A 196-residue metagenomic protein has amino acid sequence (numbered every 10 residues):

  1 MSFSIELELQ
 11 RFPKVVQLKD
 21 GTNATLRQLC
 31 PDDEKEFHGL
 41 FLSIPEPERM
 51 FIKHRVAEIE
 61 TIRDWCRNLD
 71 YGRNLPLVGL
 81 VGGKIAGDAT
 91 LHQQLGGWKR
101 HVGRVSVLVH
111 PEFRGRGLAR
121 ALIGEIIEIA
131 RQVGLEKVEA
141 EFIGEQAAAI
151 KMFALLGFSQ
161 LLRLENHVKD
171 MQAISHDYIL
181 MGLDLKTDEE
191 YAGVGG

Functional and structural regions predicted by a protein language model:
D20, E34-K35, G39-K53: Helix-loop element at the rim of GNAT/NAT acetyltransferase active sites that forms part of the acceptor-substrate
T22-A24, G82-D88, H176: Glycine-rich phosphate/pyrophosphate-binding loop shared by adenosine-nucleotide-utilizing enzymes
A24-E36, F158: A short beta-loop-alpha structural element at the N-terminal edge of CoA-dependent acyl/N-acetyltransferase catalytic
H54-H101, S106-H110, D184-K186: Acetyl-CoA-dependent GNAT
R116, R120, Q132, G144-L162: Conserved active-site alpha-helix within GNAT-family acetyltransferase domains
I123, A130-F142: Conserved GNAT acetyl-CoA-binding A-motif
E139-F142, A154-H176: Conserved catalytic-core motifs of GNAT/GCN5-like acyltransferases
N166-G196: C-terminal "cap" of GNAT-fold acetyltransferases
